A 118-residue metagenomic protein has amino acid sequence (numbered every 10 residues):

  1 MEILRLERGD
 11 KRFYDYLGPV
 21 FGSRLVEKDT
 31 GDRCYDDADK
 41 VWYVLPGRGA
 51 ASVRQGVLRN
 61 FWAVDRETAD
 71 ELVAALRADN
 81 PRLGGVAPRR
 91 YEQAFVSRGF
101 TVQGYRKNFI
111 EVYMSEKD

Functional and structural regions predicted by a protein language model:
M1-D29, D118: Short amphipathic alpha-helix that is part of the acyltransferase structural core
M1-L6, A51, P81, V102: Generic structural motif
R33-A38: Short loop/turn motifs at secondary-structure junctions and domain boundaries
D39-W62: Conserved beta-strand in the GNAT
V64-D79: Conserved acetyl-CoA-binding loop-helix of GNAT-fold acetyltransferases
A78-R90: Conserved GNAT acetyl-CoA-binding A-motif
P88-N108: Conserved active-site alpha-helix within GNAT-family acetyltransferase domains
K107-D118: C-terminal "cap" of GNAT-fold acetyltransferases
